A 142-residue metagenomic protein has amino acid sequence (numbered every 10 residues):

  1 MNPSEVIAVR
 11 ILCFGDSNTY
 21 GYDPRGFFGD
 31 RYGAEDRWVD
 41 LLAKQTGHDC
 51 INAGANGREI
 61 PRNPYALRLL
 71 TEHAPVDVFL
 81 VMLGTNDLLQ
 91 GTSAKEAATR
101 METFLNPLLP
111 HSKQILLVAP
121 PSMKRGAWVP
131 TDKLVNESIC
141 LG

Functional and structural regions predicted by a protein language model:
M1-A55, L67-P75: Serine-esterase "nucleophile elbow" of acetyl-processing enzymes
F14-D16, A53-G57, M82-T85, A119-P121: Active-site-proximal beta-strand/loop segments in catalytic clefts of secreted hydrolases
Y20, E59, K124: Flexible, glycine-rich phosphate/dinucleotide-binding loops and adjacent beta-alpha linkers at cofactor/substrate
P24-D30, R62-P64, G91-K95: Short, solvent-exposed loop/turn segments at secondary-structure boundaries
G29-R31, A55-P61, V135-S138: Short, flexible loop segments at the rims of nucleotide/cofactor-binding pockets, characterized by
Y65-G142: Alpha-helical cap/lid subdomain in secreted, periplasmic, or secretory-pathway luminal O-acyl-processing enzymes
